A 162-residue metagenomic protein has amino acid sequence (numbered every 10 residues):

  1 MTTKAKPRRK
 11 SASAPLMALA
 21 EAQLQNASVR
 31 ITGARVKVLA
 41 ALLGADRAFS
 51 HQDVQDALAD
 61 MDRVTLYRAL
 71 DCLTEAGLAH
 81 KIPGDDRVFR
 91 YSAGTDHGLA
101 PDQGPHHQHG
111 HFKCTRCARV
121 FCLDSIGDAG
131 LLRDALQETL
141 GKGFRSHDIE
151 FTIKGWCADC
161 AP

Functional and structural regions predicted by a protein language model:
A14-S28: Short, Lys/Arg-enriched N-terminal segment that forms or immediately precedes the first helix of a structured domain
V29, L43-D46: Short helix-capping/hinge SLiMs at alpha-helix to coil transitions
I31-R35: Short helix-coil-helix linker/hinge
V36-A41: Pre-recognition alpha-helix immediately N-terminal to the DNA-recognition helix within helix-turn-helix or winged-helix
A48-A57: Short acidic, hydrophobic short linear motifs in intrinsically disordered regions
L66-G77: Basic amphipathic alpha-helical segments that dock to polyanions
A76-P162: Non-DNA-binding regulatory cores of transcription-related proteins, predominantly C-terminal effector-binding
